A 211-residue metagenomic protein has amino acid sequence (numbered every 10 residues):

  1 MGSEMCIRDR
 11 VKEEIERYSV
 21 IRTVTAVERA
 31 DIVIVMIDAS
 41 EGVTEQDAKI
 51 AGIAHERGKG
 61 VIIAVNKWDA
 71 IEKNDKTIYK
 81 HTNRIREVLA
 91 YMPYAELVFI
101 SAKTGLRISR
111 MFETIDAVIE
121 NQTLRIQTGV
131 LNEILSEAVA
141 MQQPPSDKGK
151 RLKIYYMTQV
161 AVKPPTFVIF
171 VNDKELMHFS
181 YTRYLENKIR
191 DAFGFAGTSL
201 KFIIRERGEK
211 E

Functional and structural regions predicted by a protein language model:
M1-I7: Short, small-residue-biased leader/transition segments that mark boundaries at the very start of proteins
V11-I21, T25, R29-M36, S40-E211: C-terminal-of-GTPase-core extension/linker across diverse P-loop GTPases
